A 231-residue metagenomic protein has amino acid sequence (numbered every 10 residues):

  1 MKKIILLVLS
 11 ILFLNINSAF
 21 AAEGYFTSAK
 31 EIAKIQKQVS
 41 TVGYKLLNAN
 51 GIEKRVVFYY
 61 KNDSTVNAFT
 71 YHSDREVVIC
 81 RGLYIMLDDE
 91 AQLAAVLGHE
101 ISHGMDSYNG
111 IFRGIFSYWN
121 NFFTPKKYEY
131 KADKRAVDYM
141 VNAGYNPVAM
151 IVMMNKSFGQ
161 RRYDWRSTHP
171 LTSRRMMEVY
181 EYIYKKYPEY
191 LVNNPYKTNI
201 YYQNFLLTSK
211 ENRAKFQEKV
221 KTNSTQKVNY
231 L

Functional and structural regions predicted by a protein language model:
M1-I4: Positively charged n-region of N-terminal signal peptides that target proteins for export
L7-N15: Bacterial N-terminal signal peptides
I16-A21: Sec/Tat signal peptide C-region and signal peptidase I cleavage site
A22-T41, L46-V66, Y84-M86, E90 (+3 more regions): C-terminal capping/extension segments of zinc metalloprotease domains
A22-Y25, R81-G82, R113-Y118: A short small-residue
V57-Y60, F69, E76-C80, A94-L97: Soluble periplasmic/extracytoplasmic beta-strand elements of cell-envelope proteins
A95-Y108: Active-site recognition of the HExxH zinc-binding catalytic motif
S107-E129: Post-HEXXH active-site segment of zinc metalloproteases
